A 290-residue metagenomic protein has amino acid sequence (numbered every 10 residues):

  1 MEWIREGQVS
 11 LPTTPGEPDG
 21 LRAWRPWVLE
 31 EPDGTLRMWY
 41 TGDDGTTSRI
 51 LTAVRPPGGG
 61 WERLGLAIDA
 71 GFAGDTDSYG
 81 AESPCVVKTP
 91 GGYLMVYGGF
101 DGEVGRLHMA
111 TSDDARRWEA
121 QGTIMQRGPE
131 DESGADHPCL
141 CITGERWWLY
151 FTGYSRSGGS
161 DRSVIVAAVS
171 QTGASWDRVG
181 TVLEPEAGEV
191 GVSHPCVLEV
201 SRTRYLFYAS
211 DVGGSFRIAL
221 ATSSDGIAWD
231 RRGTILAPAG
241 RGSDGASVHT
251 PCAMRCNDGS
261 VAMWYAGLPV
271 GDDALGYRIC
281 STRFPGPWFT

Functional and structural regions predicted by a protein language model:
M1-T290: Carbohydrate-active catalytic/glycan-binding domains of CAZyme proteins, especially the secreted or lumenal ectodomains
